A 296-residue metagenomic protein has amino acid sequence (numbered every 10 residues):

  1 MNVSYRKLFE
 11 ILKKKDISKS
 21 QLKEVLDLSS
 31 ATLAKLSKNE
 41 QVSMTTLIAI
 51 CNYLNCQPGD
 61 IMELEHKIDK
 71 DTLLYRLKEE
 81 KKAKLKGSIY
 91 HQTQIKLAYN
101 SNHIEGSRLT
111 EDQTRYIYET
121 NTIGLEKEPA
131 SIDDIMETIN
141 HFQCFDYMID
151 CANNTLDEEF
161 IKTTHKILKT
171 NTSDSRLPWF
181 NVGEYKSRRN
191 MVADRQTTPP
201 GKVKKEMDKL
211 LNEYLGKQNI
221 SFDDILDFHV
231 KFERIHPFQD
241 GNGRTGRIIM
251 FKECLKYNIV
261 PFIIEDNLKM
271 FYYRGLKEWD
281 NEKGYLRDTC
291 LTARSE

Functional and structural regions predicted by a protein language model:
M1-Q21: A short, Lys/Arg-rich alpha-helix, primarily the initiator
K13, E24, N52: Alpha-helical residues within the helix-turn-helix
S20, A31, G59: Key DNA-contact positions within bacterial/archaeal DNA-binding proteins
L26, S37, L54, M62-E65: DNA major-groove recognition helix of helix-turn-helix
D27-V42: Recognition helix of helix-turn-helix/homeodomain-like DNA-binding domains that insert into the DNA major groove
T45-D60: DNA major-groove recognition helix of helix-turn-helix/homeodomain DNA-binding modules
E65-E296: FIC/Doc superfamily catalytic core
